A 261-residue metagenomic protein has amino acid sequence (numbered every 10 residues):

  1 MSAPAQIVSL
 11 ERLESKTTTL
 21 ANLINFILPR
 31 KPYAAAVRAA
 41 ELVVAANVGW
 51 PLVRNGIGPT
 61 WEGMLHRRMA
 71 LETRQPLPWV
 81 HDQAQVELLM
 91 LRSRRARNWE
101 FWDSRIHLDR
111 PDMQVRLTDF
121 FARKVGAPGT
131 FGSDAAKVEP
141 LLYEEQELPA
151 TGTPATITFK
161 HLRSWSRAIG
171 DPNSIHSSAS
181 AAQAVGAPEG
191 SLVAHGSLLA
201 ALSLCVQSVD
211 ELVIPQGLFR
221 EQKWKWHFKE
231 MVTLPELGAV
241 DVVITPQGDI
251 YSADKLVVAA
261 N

Functional and structural regions predicted by a protein language model:
M1-A70, P128-F219: Hot-dog-fold acyl-thioester-processing enzymes
S2-A5, M69-T153, F228-N261: HotDog/MaoC-like acyl-thioester-processing domains
W50, W61, W79, W99-W102 (+2 more regions): A residue-identity detector for tryptophan
S191-L234, A239, V243-Q247, Y251 (+1 more regions): Catalytic-pocket segment enriched in acidic/His residues
